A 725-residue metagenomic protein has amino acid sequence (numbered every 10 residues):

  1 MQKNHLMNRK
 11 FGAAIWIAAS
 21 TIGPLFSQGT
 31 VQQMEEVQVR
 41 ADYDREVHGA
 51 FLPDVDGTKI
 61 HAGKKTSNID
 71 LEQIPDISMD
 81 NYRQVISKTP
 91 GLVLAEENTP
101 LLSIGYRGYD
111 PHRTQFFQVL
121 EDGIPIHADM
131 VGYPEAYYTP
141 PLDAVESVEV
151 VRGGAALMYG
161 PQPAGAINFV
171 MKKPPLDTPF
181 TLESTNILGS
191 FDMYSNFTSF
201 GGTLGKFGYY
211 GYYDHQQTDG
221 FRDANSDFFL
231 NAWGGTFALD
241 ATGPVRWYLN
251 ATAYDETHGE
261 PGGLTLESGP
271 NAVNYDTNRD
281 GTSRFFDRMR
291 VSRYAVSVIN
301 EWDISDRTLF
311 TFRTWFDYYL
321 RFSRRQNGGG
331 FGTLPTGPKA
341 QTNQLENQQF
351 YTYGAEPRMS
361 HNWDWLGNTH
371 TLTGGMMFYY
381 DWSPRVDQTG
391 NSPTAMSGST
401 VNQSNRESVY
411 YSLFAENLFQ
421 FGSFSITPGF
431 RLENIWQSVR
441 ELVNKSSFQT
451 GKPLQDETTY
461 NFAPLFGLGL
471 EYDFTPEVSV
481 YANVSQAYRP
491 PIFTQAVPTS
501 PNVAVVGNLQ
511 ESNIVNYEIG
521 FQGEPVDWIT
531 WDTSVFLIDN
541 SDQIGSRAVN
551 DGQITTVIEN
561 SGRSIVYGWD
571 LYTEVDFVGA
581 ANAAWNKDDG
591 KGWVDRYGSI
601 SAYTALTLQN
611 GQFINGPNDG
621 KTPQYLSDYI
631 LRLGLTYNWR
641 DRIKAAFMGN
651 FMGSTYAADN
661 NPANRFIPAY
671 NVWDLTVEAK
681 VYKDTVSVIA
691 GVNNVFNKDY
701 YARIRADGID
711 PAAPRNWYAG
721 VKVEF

Functional and structural regions predicted by a protein language model:
G12, W16, Q28, L239-T242 (+8 more regions): Conserved C-terminal beta-signal and adjacent last beta-strands/turns of outer-membrane beta-barrel proteins
G57, Y82-V85, L102-R107, F117-L120 (+3 more regions): N-terminal periplasmic accessory domains that precede and gate Gram-negative outer-membrane beta-barrel machines
I124-R152: Short acidic/polar hinge/loop motifs at secondary-structure boundaries that mediate gating or recognition
L188-Q217, R222-P261, R288-I304, Y411 (+1 more regions): Transmembrane beta-barrel wall of Gram-negative outer-membrane proteins
T242, F350, W365-Y380, S404-D539 (+2 more regions): Structural signature of Gram-negative outer-membrane beta-barrels, strongest in the C-terminal barrel of TonB-dependent
G243-T252, R290-S446, T573, A581-G590: Face-selective signature of the C-terminal outer-membrane beta-barrel domain
E301-D303, L309-N327, D473, S479-R489 (+4 more regions): Membrane-embedded beta-barrel scaffold of Gram-negative outer-membrane proteins
R358-H361, L366, Q420, N434 (+3 more regions): Gram-negative outer-membrane beta-barrel transporters
